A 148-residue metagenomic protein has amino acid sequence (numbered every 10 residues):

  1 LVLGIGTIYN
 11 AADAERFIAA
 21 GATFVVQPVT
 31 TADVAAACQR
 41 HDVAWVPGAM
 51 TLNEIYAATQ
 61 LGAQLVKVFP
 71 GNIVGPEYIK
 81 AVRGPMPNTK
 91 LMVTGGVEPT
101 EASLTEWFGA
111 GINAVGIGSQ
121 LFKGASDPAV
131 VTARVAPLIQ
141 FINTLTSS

Functional and structural regions predicted by a protein language model:
L1-Y9, G21-T30, A44-T51, I55 (+1 more regions): Catalytic beta/alpha-barrel core
I5-G6, V93-V97, V115-S119: Glycine-rich beta-strand-to-loop/alpha-helix junction loops that act as flexible
N10-A20, N53-L61, Y78, V97-V115: Catalytic cores of alpha/beta
A19-V25, R40-V46, Q60-L65, P85-K90 (+1 more regions): Glycine-enriched alpha-helix->loop->beta-strand junction motifs that scaffold or abut catalytic
F24-V34, V68-G75, G111-R134: Glycine-rich phosphate-binding active-site loops on the catalytic face of alpha/beta enzymes
V34-C38, E54, I79: Aromatic/hydrophobic pocket-lining residues that form π-stacking "cages" and hydrophobic walls in ligand
A37-V43, F108, K123-S148: C-terminal helical cap(s) of enzyme catalytic domains, especially alpha/beta-barrels
P85-K90, E101-W107, P128-T132: C-terminal output/effector regions of signal-responsive regulators
